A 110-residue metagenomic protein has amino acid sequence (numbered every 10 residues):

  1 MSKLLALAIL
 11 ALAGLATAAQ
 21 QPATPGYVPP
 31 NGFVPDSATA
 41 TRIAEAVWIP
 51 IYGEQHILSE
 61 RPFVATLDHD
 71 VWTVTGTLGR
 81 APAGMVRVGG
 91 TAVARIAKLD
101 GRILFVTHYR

Functional and structural regions predicted by a protein language model:
M1-L4: Positively charged n-region of N-terminal signal peptides that target proteins for export
A6, Y27-N31, V88: A general structural-boundary detector
A6-G14: Bacterial N-terminal signal peptides
Q20-G26: Cleaved targeting-peptide boundary
Y27-E60: Short, non-transmembrane alpha-helical segments in secretory-pathway proteins
Q55, S59-I103, T107-Y109: Exposed beta-strand-loop-beta-strand "reactive/processing" segments of non-cytosolic proteins
